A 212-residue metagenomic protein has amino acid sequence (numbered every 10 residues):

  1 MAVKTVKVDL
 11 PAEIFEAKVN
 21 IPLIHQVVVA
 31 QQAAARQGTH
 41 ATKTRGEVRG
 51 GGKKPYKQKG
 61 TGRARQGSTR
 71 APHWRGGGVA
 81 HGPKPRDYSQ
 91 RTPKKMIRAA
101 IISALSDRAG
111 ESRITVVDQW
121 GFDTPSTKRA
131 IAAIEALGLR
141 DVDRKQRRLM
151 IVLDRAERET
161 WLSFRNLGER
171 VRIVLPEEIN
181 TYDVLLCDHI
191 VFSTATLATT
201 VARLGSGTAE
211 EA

Functional and structural regions predicted by a protein language model:
M1-Q37, P83-A212: Extended polybasic, low-complexity segments that bind anionic RNA or targeting/receptor surfaces
P22-K59: A short, flexible low-complexity segment enriched in Lys/Arg and Gly/Pro that occurs in N-terminal basic tails
R45-H81: Glycine/serine-rich anion-binding loops at beta->alpha junctions that coordinate negatively charged ligand groups
